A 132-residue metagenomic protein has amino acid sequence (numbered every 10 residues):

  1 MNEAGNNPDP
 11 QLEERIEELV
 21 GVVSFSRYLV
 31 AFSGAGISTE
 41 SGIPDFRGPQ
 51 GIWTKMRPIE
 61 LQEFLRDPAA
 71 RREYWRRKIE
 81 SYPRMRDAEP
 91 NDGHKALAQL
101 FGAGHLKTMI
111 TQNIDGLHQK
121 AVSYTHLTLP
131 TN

Functional and structural regions predicted by a protein language model:
M1-L129: Conserved catalytic core of sirtuin-type NAD+-dependent deacylases
